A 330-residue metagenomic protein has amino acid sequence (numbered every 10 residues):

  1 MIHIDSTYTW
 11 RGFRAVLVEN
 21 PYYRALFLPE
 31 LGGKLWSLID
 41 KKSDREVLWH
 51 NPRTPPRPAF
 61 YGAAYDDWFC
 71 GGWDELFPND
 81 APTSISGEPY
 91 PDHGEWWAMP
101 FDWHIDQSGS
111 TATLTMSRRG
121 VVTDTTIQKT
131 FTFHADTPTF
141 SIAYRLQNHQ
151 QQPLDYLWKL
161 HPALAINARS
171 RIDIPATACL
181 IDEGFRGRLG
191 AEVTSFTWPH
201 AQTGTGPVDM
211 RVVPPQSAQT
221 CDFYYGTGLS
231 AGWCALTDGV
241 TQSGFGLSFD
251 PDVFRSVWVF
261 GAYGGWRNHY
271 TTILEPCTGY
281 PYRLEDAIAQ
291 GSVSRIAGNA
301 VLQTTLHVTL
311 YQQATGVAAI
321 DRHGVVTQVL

Functional and structural regions predicted by a protein language model:
M1-S141, H149-D155, P162-L330: Surface-exposed acidic/polar loop and edge beta-strand patches at domain peripheries
